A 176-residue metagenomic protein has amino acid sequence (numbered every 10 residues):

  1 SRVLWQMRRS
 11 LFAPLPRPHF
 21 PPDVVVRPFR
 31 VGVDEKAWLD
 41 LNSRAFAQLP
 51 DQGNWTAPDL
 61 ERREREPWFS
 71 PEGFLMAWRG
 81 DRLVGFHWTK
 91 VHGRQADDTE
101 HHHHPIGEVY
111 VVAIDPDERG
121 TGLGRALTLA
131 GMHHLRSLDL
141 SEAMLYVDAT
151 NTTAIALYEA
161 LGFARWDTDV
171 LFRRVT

Functional and structural regions predicted by a protein language model:
S1-R2, T121, R125, A149-D167 (+1 more regions): Conserved active-site alpha-helix within GNAT-family acetyltransferase domains
S1-V24, L171-F172: Acyl-donor-binding surface of acyltransferase catalytic domains
L11-L15, F46, V91: Long, contiguous binding/interaction regions
V25-D40: A short beta-loop-alpha structural element at the N-terminal edge of CoA-dependent acyl/N-acetyltransferase catalytic
W38, A77, G131: Conserved hydrophobic/aromatic pocket- or pore-lining residues that grip, position, or stack substrates in active sites
L49-V112: A conserved beta-strand-loop-helix scaffold within acyl/acetyltransferase catalytic domains
V111-I114, G120-S137, I155-A160: Conserved acetyl-CoA-binding loop-helix of GNAT-fold acetyltransferases
L135-Y146: Conserved GNAT acetyl-CoA-binding A-motif
